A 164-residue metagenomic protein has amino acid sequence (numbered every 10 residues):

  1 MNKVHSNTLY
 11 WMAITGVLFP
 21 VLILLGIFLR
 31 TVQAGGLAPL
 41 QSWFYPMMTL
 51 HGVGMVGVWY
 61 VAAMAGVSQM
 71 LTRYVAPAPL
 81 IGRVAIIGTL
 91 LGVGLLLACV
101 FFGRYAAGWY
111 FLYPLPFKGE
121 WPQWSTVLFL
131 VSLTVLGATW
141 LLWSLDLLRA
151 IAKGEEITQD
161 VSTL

Functional and structural regions predicted by a protein language model:
M1-V4: Short, Lys/Arg-rich, polar N-terminal cytosolic tail immediately upstream of the first transmembrane signal-anchor
T8-A34, F44-F111, W124-R149, S162-L164: Hydrophobic cores of alpha-helical transmembrane segments in multi-pass integral membrane proteins
P114: Cationic, beta-structured binding surfaces that engage anionic biopolymers and membranes
